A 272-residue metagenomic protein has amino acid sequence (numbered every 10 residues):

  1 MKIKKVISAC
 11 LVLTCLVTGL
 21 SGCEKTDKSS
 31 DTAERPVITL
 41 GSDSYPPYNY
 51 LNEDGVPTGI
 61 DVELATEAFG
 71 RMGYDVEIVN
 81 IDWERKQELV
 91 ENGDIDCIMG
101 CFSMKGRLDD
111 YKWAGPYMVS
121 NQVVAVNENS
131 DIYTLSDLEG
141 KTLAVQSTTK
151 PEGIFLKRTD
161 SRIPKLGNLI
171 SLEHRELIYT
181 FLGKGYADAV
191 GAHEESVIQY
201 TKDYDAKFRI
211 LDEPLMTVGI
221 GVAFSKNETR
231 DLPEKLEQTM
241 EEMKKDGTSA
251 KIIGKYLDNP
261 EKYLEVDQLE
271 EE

Functional and structural regions predicted by a protein language model:
L11, C15-G19: Hydrophobic core
L20-S30: Bacterial lipoprotein signal-peptidase II cleavage site
E24-K25, V62-R71, I132, S136-T142 (+2 more regions): Extended ligand-binding regions for polar small-molecule ligands
S30-C101, S171, K235: Extracytoplasmic small-molecule ligand-binding "clamshell" domains of the periplasmic binding protein/Venus flytrap
S42-S44, V119-V126, K202-Q238, N259-E272: Periplasmic-binding protein-like
A65-Y74, P151-E173, T201-D205: Ligand-binding cleft/hinge of the Venus flytrap
T66, D75-D137, R209, P214: Acidic, polar ligand-binding/catalytic clefts
R85-E88, C101-D110, I154-K157, F181-T217: A ligand-binding cleft/hinge motif common to bilobed small-molecule-binding domains
